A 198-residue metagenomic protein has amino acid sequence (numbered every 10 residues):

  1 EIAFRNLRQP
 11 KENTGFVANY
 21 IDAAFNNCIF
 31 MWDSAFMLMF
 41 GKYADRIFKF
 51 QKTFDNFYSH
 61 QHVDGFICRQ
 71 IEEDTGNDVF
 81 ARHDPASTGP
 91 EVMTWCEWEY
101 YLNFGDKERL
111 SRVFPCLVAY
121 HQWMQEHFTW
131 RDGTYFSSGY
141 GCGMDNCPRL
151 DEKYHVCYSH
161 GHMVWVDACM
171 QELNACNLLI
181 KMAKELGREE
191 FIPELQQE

Functional and structural regions predicted by a protein language model:
E1-F4, I47-Y58, T94, W98-Y101 (+4 more regions): Hydrophobic core segments within long, regular secondary-structure runs in both alpha- and beta-rich folds
E1-I29, F48-K52, N56: Low-complexity, Ser/Thr/Pro/Gly-enriched N-terminal "stalk/linker" regions
N6, P10, H60-C68, H127 (+1 more regions): A short secondary-structure junction motif
A18, A23, R69-V92, Q125-Q197: The feature captures the catalytic groove of carbohydrate-active enzymes
N26-F30, R82-N103: C-terminal capping/lid segments that line or modulate ligand- or cofactor-binding pockets
I29-D33, C116, V164: Short, glycine/acidic-rich beta->alpha junctions
A35-F48, V92-R109, M170-R188: Well-ordered alpha-helical scaffold segments within catalytic/enzyme domains
